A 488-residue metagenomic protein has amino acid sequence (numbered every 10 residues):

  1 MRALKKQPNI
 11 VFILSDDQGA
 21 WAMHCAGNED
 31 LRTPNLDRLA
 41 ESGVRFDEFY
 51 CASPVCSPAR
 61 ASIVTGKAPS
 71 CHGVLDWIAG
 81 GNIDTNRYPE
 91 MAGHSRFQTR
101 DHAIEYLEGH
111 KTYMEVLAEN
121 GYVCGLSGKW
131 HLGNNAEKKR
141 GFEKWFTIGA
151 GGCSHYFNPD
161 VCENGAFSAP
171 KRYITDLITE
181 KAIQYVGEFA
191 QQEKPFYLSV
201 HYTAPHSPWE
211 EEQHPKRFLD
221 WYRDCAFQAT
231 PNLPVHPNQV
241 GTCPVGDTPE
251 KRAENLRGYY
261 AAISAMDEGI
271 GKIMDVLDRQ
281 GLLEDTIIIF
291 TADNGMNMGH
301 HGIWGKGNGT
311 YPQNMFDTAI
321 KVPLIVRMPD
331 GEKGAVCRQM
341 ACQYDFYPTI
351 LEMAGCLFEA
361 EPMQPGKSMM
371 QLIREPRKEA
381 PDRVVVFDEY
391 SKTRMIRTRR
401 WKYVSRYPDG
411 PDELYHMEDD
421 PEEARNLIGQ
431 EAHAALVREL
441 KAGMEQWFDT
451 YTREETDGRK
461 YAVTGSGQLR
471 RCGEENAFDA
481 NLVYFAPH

Functional and structural regions predicted by a protein language model:
R2-P8, L14-D30, W77, T147-A341 (+8 more regions): Active-site-proximal cap/lid insertion segments
L4, F12-S15, G19-T112, V116 (+4 more regions): Active-site segment of extracytoplasmic enzymes that catalyze sulfate/phosphate-ester chemistry
C25-G27, V44-K67, L75-G81, L126-E137 (+6 more regions): Short, solvent-exposed turn/loop segments enriched in Gly/Ser/Thr/Pro and often Arg
D37-R38, M114-Y122, T179, G271 (+3 more regions): Non-catalytic, well-ordered alpha-helical segments in soluble enzyme domains
A40, A118, A190, R397: Anion (oxyanion) recognition and catalysis
N120, A166, R399-W401: Well-ordered beta-strand scaffold positions
M328, I396-R399, S405-R406, M417: Active-site beta-strand termini and strand-to-loop segments that position acidic
